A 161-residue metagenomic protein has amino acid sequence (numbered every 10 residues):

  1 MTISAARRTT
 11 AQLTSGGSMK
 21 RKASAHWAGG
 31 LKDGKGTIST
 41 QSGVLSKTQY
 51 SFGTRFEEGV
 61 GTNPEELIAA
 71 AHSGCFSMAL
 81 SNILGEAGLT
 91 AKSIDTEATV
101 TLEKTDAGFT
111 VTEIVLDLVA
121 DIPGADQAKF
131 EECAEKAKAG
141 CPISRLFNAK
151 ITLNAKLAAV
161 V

Functional and structural regions predicted by a protein language model:
T2-A70, S77-V161: Extended beta-strand/beta-hairpin segments
